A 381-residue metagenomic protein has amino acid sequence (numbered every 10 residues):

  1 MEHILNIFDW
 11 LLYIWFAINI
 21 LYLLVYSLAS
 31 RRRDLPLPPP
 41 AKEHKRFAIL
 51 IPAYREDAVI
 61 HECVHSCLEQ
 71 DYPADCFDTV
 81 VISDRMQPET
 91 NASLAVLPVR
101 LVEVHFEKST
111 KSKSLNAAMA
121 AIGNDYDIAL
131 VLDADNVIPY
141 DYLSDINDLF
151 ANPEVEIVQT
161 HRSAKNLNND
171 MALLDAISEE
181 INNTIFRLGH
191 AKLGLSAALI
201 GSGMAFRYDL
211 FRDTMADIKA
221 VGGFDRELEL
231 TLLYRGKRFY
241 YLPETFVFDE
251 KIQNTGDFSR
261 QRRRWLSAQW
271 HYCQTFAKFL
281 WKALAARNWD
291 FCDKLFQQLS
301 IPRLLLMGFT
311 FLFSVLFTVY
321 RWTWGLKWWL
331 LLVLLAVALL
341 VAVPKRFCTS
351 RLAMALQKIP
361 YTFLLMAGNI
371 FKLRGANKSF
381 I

Functional and structural regions predicted by a protein language model:
M1-E43, R346, M366: N-terminal membrane-anchoring/stem segments of glycan-assembly enzymes
L28-R32, P39-K42, Q297-N377: Membrane-embedded multi-pass helical conduit in multi-pass membrane proteins, especially envelope-biosynthetic
K45-A48, D78, E227: Cell-envelope/extracellular polymer assembly enzymes that use nucleotide-activated donors
H65-C76: Short, acidic, metal-binding catalytic loop of nucleotide-sugar glycosyltransferases
V80-N91, F106-K108, V137: A conserved acidic beta->alpha catalytic loop
E103, K108-S114, Y140-G222, R263 (+2 more regions): Long helical/loop segments within the catalytic core of UDP-sugar-dependent glycosyltransferases, especially the large
N116-I128: Active-site nucleotide-sugar/metal-binding loop of Leloir-type enzymes
D125-V137: Short beta-strand-to-loop acidic/aromatic patch adjacent to the donor-nucleotide binding site
